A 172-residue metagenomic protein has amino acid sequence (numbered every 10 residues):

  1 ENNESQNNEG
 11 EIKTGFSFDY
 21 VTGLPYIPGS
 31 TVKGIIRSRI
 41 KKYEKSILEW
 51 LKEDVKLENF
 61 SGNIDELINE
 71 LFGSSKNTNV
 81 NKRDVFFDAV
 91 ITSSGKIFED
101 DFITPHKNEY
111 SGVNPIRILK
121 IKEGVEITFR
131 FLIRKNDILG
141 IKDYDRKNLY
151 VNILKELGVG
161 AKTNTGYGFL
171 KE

Functional and structural regions predicted by a protein language model:
E1-E172: Small/polar/charged residue-enriched interaction surfaces, especially the RNA/DNA-contacting tracks of RNP/CRISPR
